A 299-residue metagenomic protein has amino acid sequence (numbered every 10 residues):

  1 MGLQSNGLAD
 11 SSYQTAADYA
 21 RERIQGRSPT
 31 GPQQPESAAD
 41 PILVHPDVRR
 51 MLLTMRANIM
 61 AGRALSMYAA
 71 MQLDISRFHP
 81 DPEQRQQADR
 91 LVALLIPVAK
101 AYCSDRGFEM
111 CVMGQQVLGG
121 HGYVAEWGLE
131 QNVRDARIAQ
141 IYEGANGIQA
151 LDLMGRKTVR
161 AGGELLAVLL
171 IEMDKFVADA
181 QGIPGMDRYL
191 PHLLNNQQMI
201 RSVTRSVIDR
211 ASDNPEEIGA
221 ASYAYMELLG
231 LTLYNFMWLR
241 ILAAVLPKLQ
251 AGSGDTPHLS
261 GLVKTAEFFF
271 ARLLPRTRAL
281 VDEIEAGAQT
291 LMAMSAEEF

Functional and structural regions predicted by a protein language model:
M1-G2, I42-T54, R85-P97, A136 (+2 more regions): Glycine- and acidic
G2-A38, N58-P80, C103-H121, K157-I183 (+3 more regions): Long, well-ordered alpha-helical segments
G2-S5, A9, V48-M51, M55-N58 (+8 more regions): Amphipathic alpha-helix face/heptad-repeat signature
L3, I42, Q86, R90 (+7 more regions): Charge-dense, low-complexity intrinsically disordered segments
P29, Q33-P82, Q86, V124-E143 (+2 more regions): Acidic/histidine-rich catalytic neighborhood
Q34-S37, V44, D81, R85 (+11 more regions): Generic, low-specificity signal for short hydrophobic/alpha-helical stretches with a mild N-terminal bias, encompassing
Y68, R90-V168, F268-A293: Alpha-helix capping/hinge segments and adjacent helical runs
R160, F176-F299: C-terminal amphipathic alpha-helical interaction region
